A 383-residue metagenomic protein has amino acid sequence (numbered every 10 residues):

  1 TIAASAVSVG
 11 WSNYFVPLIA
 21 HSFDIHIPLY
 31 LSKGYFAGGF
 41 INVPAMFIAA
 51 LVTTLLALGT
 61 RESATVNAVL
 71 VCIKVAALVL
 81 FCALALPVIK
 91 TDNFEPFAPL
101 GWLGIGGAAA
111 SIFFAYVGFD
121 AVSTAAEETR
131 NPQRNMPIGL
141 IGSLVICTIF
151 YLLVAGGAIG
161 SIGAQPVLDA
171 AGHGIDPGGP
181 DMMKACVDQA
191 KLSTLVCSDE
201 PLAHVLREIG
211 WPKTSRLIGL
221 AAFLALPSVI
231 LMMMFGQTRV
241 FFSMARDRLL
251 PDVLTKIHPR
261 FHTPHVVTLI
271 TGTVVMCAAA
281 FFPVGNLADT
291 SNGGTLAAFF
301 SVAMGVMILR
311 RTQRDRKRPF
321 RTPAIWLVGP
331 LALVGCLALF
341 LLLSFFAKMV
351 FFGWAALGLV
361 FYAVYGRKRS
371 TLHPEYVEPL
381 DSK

Functional and structural regions predicted by a protein language model:
T1-A49, T53-A57, A222-S243, C277-A297: Hydrophobic transmembrane alpha-helices that form the core helical bundles of multi-pass secondary transporters
S12, F40-V88, P99-W102, L140-L144 (+3 more regions): Membrane-interface loop-to-helix entry segments
F23-A45, A68-L220: Helix-loop-helix junctions that connect adjacent transmembrane segments in multi-pass membrane transporters
A37-I41, V52, P99, V253-H265 (+2 more regions): C-terminal membrane-solvent junction of multi-pass transporters and transport-like membrane proteins
P44-I48, L100-I112, R207-L231, P264-C277 (+2 more regions): Select transmembrane alpha-helical segments in multipass membrane proteins
T53-T54, C82, A155-G156, F223 (+4 more regions): Alpha-helical transmembrane segments of multipass membrane proteins
L55-R61, K90, T214, L250 (+2 more regions): Transmembrane helix-loop junctions in multi-pass membrane proteins
P132-S143, L249-L269: Membrane-interface alpha-helices at helix entry/exit sites of multi-pass transporters
